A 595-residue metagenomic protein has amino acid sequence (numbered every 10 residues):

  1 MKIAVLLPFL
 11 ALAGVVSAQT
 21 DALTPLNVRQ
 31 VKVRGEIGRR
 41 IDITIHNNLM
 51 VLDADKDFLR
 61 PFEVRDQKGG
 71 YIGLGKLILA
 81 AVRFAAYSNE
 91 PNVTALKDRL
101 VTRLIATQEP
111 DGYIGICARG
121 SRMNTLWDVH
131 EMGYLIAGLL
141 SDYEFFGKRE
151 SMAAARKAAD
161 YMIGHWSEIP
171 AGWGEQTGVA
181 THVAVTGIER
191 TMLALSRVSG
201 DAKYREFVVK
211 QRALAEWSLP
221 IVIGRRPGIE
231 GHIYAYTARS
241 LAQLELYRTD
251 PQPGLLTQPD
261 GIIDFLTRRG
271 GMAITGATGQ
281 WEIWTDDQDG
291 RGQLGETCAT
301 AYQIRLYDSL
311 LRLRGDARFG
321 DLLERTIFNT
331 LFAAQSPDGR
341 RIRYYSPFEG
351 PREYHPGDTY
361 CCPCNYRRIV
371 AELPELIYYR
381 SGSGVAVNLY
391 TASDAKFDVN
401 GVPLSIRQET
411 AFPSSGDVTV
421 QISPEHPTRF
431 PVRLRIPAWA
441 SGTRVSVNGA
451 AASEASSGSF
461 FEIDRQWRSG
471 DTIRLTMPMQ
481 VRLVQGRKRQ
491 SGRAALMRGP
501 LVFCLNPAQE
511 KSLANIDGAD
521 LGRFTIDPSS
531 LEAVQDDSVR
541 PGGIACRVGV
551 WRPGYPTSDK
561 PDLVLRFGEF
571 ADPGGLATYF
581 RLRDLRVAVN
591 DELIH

Functional and structural regions predicted by a protein language model:
Q19-G73, P91-G115, R149, R156-K157: Low-complexity, Ser/Thr/Pro/Gly-enriched N-terminal "stalk/linker" regions
D21-Q30, A85-D98, D142-R156, L195-V209 (+4 more regions): Structural helix-adjacent loops and short alpha-helical linkers that scaffold large soluble proteins
L49-K68, A106-M123, S151, M162-T181 (+5 more regions): Glycine- and aromatic-rich loop/turn segments at beta-sheet edges
E63-Q67, A85-A213: Extended ligand-binding groove/face enriched in aromatic
G69-A86, L126-Y143, A180-R197, G231-R248 (+2 more regions): Well-ordered alpha-helical segments within folded domains of soluble proteins
V208, P259, G320-N329, A334-Q421 (+2 more regions): C-terminal beta-rich recognition modules with glycine/proline-rich loops and embedded aromatic residues
P427-V447: Beta-strand-rich binding/interaction modules
A440-R465, L483-R489: Solvent-exposed beta-strand/loop surfaces of large extracellular or lumenal domains
